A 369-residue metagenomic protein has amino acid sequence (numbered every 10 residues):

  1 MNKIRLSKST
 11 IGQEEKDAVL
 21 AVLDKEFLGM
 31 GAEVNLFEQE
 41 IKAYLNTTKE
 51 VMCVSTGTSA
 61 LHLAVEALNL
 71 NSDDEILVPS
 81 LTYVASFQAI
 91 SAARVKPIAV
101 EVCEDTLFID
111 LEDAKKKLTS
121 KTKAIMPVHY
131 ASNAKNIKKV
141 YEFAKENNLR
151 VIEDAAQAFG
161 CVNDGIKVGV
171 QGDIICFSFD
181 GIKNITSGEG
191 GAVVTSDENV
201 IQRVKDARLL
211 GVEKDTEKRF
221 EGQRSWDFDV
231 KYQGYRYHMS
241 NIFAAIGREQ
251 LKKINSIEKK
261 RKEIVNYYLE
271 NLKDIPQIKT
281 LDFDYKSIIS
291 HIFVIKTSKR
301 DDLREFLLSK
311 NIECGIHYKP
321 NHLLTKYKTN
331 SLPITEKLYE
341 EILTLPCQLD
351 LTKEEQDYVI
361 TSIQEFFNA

Functional and structural regions predicted by a protein language model:
M1-L28, A32, F228-K231, P346: N-terminal "arm"/small-domain region of PLP-dependent enzymes with the aminotransferase-like
F27-E75, A89-A93, A99-E101, I166: Phosphate-binding glycine-rich loop
V34-E40, T47-M52, E112, A124-V128 (+4 more regions): PLP-dependent aminotransferase class I/II
M52, L77, I98, V151-I152 (+3 more regions): Structural detector of well-ordered beta-strand residues that form the stable sheet scaffold of enzyme domains
C53, V78, A99, V193 (+1 more regions): Conserved SAM-binding loop
E66-A155, V162: PLP-dependent aminotransferase-like
E153-S187, W226-K231: Conserved active-site segment immediately N-terminal to the catalytic lysine that forms the internal aldimine
V170-K214: Active-site PLP attachment segment
